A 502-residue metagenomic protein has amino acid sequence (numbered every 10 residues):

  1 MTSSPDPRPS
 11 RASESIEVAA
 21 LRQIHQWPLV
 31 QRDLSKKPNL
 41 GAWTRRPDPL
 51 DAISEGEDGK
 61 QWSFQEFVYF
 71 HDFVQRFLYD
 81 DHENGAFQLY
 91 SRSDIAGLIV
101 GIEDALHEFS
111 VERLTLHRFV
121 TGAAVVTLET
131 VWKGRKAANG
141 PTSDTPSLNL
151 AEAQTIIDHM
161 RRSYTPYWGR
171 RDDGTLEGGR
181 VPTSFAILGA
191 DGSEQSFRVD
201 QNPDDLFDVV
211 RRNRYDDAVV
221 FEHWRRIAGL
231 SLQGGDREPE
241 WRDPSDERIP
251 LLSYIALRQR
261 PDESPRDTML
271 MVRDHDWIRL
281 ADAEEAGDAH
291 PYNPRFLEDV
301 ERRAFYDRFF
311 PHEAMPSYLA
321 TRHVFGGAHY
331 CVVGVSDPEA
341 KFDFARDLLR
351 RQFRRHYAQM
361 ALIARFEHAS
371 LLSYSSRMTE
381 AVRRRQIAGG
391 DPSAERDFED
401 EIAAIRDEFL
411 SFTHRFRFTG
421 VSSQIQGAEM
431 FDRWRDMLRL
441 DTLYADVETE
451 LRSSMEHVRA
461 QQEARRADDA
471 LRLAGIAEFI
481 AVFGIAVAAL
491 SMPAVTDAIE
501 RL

Functional and structural regions predicted by a protein language model:
M1-L280: N-terminal pre-transmembrane cytosolic regions of membrane proteins
D81-S91, G287-V300, L410-T413, R452-M455: Generic detector of short, locally flexible boundary/turn motifs and exposed helical patches
E103-E108, R302-R303, F310-E313, R396: A short linear-motif detector with a strong N-terminal bias
R135-L148, G234-R242, E284-E285, D337-D347 (+1 more regions): Intrinsically disordered, low-complexity coil segments
F197, L206, V210, F296 (+2 more regions): Extended hydrophobic/Leu-rich segments
A256-Q386: N-terminal extramembrane/targeting module of integral membrane proteins
F353-A489: Membrane-associated alpha-helical segments
F483-L502: Juxtamembrane "helix exit" motif at the C-terminal ends of alpha-helical transmembrane segments in multi-pass membrane
